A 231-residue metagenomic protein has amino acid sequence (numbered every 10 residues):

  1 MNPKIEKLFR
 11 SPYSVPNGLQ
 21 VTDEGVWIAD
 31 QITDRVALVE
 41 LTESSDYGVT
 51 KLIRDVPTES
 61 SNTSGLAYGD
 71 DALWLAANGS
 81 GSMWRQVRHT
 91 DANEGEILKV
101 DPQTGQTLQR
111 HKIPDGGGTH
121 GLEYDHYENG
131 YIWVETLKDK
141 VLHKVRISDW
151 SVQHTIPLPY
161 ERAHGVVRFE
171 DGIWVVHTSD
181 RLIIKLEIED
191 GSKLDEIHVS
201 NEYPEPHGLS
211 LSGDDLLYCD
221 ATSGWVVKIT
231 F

Functional and structural regions predicted by a protein language model:
K4-R10, Y47-V56, Q106-K112, S151-P157 (+1 more regions): A short beta-strand motif characteristic of beta-propeller blades
R10-D23, T58-D71, A77-S80, I113-E128 (+2 more regions): Beta-rich, blade/repeat-based domains predominating in secreted/periplasmic proteins but also intracellular
G25-I28, L73-L75, Y131-V134, I173-V175 (+1 more regions): Conserved beta-propeller blade signature
I32, G79-S80, K138, S179 (+1 more regions): Residue-level signature of beta-propeller blades and closely related beta-rich strand-turn architectures in secreted
R35-A37, Q86, G95-L98, V141-H143 (+2 more regions): A short loop-to-beta-strand structural motif that recurs across blades of beta-propeller domains
E40-S45, D101-G105, R146-W150, E187-G191 (+1 more regions): Short loop/turn segments that connect beta-strands within beta-propeller blades
A76-N93: Short, conserved, GDST-rich strand-edge loop motifs in beta-rich repeat architectures
E205-F231: Blade-level signature of beta-propeller repeat domains, shared across WD40, Kelch, NHL, RCC1 and BNR/Asp-box propellers
